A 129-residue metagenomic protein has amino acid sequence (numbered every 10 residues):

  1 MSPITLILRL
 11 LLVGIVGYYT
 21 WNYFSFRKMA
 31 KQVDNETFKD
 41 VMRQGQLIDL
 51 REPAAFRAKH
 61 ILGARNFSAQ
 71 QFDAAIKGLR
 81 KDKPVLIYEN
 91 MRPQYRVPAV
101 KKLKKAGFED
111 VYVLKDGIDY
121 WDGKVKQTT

Functional and structural regions predicted by a protein language model:
M1-N35, P53-P84, M91-T129: Rhodanese-like catalytic fold shared by cysteine-dependent sulfurtransferases and DSP/PTP-type phosphatases
Q32-D49: Membrane-cytosol interface motif
